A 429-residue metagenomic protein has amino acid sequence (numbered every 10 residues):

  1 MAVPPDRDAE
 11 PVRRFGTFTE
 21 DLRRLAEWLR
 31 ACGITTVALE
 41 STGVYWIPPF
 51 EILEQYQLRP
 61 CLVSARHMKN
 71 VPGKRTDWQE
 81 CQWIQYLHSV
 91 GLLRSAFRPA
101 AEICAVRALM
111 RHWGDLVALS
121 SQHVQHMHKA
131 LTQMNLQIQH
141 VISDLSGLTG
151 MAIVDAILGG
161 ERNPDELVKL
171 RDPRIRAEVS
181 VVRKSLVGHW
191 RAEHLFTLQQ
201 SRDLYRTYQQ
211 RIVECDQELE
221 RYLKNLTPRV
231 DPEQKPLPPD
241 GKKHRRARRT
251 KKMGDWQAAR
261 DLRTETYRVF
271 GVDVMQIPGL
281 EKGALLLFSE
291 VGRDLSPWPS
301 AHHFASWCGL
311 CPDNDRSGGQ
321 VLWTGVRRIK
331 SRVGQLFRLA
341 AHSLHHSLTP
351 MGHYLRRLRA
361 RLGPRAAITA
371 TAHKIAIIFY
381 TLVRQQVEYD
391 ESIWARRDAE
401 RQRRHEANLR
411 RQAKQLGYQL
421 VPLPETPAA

Functional and structural regions predicted by a protein language model:
M1-A429: A detector of single, family-specific signature residues that are central to catalytic or substrate-handling motifs
